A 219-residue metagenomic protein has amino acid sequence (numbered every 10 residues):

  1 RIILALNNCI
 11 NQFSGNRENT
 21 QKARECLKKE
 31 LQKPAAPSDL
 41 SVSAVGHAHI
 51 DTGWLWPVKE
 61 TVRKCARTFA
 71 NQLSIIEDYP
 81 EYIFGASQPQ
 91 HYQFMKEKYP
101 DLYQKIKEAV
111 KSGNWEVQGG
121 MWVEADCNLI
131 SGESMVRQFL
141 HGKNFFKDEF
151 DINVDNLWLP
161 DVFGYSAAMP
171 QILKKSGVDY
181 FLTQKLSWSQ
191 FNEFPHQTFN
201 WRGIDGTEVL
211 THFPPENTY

Functional and structural regions predicted by a protein language model:
R1-Y219: Catalytic-domain carbohydrate-binding cleft regions of carbohydrate-active enzymes
